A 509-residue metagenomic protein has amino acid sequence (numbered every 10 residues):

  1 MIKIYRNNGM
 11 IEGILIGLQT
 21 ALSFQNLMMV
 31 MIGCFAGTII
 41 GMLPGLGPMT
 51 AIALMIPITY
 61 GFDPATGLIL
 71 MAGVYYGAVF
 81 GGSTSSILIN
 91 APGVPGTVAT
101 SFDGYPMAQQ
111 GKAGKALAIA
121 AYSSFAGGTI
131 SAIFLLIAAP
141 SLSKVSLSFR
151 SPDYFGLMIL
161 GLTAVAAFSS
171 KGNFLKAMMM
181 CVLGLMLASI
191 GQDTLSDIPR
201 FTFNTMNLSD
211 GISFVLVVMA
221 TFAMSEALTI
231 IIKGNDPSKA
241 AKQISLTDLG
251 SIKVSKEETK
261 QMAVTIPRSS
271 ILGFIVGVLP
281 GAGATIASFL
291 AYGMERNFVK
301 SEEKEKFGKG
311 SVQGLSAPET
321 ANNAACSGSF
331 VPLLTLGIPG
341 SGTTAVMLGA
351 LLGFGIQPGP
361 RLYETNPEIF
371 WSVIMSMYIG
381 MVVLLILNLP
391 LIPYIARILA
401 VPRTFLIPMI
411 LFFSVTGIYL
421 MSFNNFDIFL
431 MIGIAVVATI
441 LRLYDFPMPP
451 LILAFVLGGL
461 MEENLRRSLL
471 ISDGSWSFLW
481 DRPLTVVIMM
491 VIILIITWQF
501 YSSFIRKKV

Functional and structural regions predicted by a protein language model:
Y5-G67, L147, P199-S311, A396-R397 (+4 more regions): Helix-loop-helix hairpins and the membrane-proximal interhelical loops of multi-pass alpha-helical transport proteins
C34-P48, G77-N90, V165-K171, I271-P280 (+3 more regions): Transmembrane alpha-helix interface/packing and boundary motifs in multi-pass membrane proteins, characterized by
I40-M49, I87-V98, I130-F134, V276-I286 (+4 more regions): Short helix-coil transition sites and intra-membrane helix breaks within transmembrane domains of multi-pass
P48-I58, M71, S86-P106, I137 (+8 more regions): Re-entrant/interfacial helical elements at transmembrane boundaries that shape and gate the permeation pathway
A65-I69, P106-S123, S301-G314, G342-A345 (+1 more regions): Membrane-interface alpha-helices at helix entry/exit sites of multi-pass transporters
Y75-S86, G93, G310-L336, G340 (+1 more regions): A structural-propensity feature for long, helix-poor, extended segments
Y76-G81, Y122-F134, L142, L187 (+3 more regions): Membrane-embedded alpha-helical segments of transport systems, primarily multispan ion/solute transporters
A118-N235, G353-R506: Membrane-embedded alpha-helical modules
